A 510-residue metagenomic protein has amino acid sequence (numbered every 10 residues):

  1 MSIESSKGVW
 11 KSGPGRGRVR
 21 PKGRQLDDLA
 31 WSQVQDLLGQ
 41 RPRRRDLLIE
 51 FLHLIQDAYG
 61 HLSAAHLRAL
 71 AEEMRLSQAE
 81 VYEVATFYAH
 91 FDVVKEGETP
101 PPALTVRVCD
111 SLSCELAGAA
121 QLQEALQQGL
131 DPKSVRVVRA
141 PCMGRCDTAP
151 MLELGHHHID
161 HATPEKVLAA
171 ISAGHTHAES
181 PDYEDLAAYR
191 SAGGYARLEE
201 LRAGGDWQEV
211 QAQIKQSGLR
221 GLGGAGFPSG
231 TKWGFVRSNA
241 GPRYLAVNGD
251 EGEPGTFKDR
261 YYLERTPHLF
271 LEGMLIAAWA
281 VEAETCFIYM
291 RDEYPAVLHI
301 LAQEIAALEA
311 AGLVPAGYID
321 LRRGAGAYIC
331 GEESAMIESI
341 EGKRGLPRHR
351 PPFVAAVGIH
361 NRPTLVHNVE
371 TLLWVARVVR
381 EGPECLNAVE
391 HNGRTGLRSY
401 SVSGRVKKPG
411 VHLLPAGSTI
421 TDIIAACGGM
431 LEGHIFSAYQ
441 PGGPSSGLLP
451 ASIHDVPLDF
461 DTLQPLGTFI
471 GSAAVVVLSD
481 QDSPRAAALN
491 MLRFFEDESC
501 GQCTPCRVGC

Functional and structural regions predicted by a protein language model:
M1-A64, R68-A71, Q78-A79, E83 (+10 more regions): Iron-sulfur (Fe-S) cluster-binding modules
G15, Y189-A196, L245-D259, V354-I359 (+1 more regions): Gly-rich Lys/Arg/Thr-decorated short loops/hinges at beta-loop-alpha junctions or inter-strand turns that position
L48-M143, D147, E209, F287-I329 (+5 more regions): Small-residue-enriched alpha-helical segments and adjacent helix-cap loops that form tight helix-helix packing
Y88, T266-A280: Histidine-anchored nucleotide/phosphate-binding helix
L201-N239, A388, S401, L413 (+2 more regions): Accessory "access/gating" subregions that flank catalytic or transport cores
K215-F235, G326-E338, E496-V508: Conserved phosphate/anionic-ligand binding catalytic regions in large, soluble enzymes, centered on
L298-A416, G428-L431: Hydrophobic alpha-helical positions that pack around
L413, D422-G429, H454-C506: Hydrophobic alpha-helical bundle architecture
